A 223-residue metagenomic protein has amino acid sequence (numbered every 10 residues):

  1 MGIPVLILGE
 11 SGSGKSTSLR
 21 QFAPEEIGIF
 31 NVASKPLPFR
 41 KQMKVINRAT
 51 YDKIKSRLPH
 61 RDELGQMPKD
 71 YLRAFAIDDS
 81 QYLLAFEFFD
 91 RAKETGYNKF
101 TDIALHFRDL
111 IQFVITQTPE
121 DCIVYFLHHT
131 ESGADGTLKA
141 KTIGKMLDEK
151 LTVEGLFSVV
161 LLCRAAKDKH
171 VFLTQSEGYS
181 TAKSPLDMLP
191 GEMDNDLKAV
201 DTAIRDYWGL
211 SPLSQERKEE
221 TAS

Functional and structural regions predicted by a protein language model:
M1-I77, Y82: Conserved P-loop
T17, F39, F86-E87, D135-T137 (+1 more regions): Short glycine-/acidic-enriched loop or helix-start segments at secondary-structure transitions that form or flank
S18-Q21, T116-T118, K150-E154, R164: A general structural signal for short secondary-structure junctions and capping/turn motifs
P24, A33-L37, S80-Y82, T130-A134 (+2 more regions): Conserved nucleotide-binding/hydrolysis micro-motifs of P-loop NTPases
I27-I29, V124, V160-L162: Short, well-ordered beta-strand core segments
R61, V114-T118, F157: Hydrophobic, Leu/Ile/Phe/Ala-enriched alpha-helical segments that form helix-helix packing faces
A74, D79-T152: P-loop NTPase motor core
G133-S223: Conserved GTP-binding G-domain of TRAFAC-class P-loop NTPases and closely related GTPase folds
